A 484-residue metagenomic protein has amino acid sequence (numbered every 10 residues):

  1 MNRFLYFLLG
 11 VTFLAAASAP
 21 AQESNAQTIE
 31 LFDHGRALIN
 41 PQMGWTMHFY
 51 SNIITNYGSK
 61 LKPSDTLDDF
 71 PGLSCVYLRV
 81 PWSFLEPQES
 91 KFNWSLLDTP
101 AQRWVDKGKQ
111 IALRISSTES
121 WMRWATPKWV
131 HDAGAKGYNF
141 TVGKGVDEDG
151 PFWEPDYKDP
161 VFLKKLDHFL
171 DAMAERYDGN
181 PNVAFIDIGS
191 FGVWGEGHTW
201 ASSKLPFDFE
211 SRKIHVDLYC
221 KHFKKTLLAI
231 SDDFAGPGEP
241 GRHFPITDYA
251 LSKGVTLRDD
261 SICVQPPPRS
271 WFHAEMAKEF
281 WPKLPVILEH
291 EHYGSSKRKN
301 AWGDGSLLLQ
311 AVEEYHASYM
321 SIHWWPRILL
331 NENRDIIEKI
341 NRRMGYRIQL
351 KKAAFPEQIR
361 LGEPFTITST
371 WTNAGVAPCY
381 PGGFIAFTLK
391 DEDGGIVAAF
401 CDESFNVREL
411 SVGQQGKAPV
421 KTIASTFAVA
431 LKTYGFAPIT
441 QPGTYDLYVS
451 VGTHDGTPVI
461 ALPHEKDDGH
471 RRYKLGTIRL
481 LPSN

Functional and structural regions predicted by a protein language model:
M1-F4: Positively charged n-region of N-terminal signal peptides that target proteins for export
Y6-A16: Bacterial N-terminal signal peptides
E23-F162, E279-D304, L309-E332: N-terminal substrate-binding region of glycoside hydrolase catalytic domains
V76, W104, M173, I186 (+2 more regions): Conserved, mostly hydrophobic/aromatic
F140-L163, F169-L205: Active-site groove signature of glycoside hydrolases
S190-D217, H222, A229-W281: Substrate-binding cleft/loops of secretory-pathway carbohydrate-active enzymes
A235, P245-A354: Substrate-binding cleft of secreted/luminal carbohydrate-active enzymes
E338-N484: Extracellular/luminal regions of secreted and cell-surface proteins that mediate adhesion/ECM remodeling
